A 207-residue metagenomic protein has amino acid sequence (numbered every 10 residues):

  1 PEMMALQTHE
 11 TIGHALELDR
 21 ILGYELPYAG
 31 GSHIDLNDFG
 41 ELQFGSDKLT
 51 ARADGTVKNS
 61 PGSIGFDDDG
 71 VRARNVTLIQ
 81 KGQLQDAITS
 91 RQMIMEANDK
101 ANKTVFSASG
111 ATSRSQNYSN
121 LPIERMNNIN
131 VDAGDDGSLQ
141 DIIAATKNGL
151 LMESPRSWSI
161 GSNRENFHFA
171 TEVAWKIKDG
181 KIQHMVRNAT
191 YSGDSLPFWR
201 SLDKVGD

Functional and structural regions predicted by a protein language model:
P1-D207: N-terminal small-residue-enriched
